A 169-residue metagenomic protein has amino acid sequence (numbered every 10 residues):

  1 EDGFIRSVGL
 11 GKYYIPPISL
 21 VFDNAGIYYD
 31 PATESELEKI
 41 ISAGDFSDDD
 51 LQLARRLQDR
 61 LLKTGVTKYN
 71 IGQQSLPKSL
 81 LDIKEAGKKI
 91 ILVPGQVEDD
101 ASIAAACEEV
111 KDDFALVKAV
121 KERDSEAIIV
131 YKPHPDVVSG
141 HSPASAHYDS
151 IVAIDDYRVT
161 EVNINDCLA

Functional and structural regions predicted by a protein language model:
E1-A169: Catalytic-core helical/loop segments in enzymes performing group transfer/polymerization on anionic/lipid-linked
